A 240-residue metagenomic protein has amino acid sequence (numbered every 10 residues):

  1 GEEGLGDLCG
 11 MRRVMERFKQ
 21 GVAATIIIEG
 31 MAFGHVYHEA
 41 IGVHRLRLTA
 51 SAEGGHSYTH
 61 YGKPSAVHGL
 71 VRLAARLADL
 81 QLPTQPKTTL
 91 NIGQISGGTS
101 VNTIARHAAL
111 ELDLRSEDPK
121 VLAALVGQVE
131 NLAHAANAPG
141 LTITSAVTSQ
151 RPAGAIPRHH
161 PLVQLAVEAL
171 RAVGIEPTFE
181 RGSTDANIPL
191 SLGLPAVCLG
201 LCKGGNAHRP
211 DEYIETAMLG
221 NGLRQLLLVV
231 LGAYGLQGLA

Functional and structural regions predicted by a protein language model:
G1-D7, L46-A50, T59-Q81, L112 (+2 more regions): Alpha-helical metal-binding/catalytic segments enriched in His/Glu/Asp
G1-I41, D113, G238-A240: Acidic/histidine-rich catalytic neighborhood of metal-dependent amide-processing enzymes
G10, M31-Y37, D79, Q94-S100 (+1 more regions): Glycine-rich, charged/polar anion/phosphate-binding loops that engage phosphate groups from diverse ligands
V22, H38, H60-I95, T103 (+1 more regions): Acidic-enriched catalytic cores of C-N bond-cleaving enzymes acting on peptides and small amides
T25-E29, T49-S51, G200-C202: Short beta-strand segments
V71-P83, K87, N91, V126 (+1 more regions): Active-site-adjacent substrate-binding region of metalloamidase/peptidase-like peptide-processing proteins
I95, I175-L236: Zn-dependent metallopeptidase/amidohydrolase metal-coordination segment
S100-G127, L190, A196: Active-site-adjacent mobile loop/cap segments within catalytic or ligand-binding domains
